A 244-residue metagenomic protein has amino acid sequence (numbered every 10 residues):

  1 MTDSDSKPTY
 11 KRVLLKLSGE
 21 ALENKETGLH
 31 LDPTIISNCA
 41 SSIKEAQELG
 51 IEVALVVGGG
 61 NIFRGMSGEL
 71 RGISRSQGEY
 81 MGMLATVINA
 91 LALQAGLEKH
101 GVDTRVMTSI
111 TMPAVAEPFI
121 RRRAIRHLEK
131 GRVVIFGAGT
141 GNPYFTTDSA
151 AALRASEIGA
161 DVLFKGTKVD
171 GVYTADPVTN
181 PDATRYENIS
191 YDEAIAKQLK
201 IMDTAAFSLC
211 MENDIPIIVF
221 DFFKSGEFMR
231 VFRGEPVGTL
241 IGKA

Functional and structural regions predicted by a protein language model:
T2-A244: C-terminal catalytic "cap/lid" subdomain
